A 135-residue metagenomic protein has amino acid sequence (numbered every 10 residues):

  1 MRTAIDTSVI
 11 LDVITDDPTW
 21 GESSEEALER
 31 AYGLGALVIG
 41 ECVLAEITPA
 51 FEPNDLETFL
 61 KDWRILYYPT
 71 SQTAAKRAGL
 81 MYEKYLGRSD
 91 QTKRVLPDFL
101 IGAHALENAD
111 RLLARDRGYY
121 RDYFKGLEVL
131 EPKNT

Functional and structural regions predicted by a protein language model:
M1-I39, T48-F59, L130: Short, well-structured N-terminal submotif of metal-dependent ribonuclease cores
T3, A36-V38, W63-P69, R111: Short loop->beta-strand "edge-of-pocket" segments that line small-molecule binding or catalytic clefts across diverse
D6, I39-G40, R94-V95, D116-R117 (+1 more regions): Histidine- and aromatic-rich ligand-binding microenvironments
V9, V43, A74, L100-I101 (+1 more regions): Alpha-helix capping/helix-boundary segments
I14-D17, A45-E46, R88-T92: Short, flexible loop segments at the rims of nucleotide/cofactor-binding pockets, characterized by
E29, G102-T135: Acidic, PIN/NYN-like endoribonuclease modules and their adjacent C-terminal/linker elements
F51-A74: Active-site-proximal, substrate-binding regions of enzyme catalytic domains and RNA-binding/basic surfaces
L66-R111, R115: Active-site neighborhoods of divalent-metal-dependent phosphate/nucleic-acid chemistry enzymes
